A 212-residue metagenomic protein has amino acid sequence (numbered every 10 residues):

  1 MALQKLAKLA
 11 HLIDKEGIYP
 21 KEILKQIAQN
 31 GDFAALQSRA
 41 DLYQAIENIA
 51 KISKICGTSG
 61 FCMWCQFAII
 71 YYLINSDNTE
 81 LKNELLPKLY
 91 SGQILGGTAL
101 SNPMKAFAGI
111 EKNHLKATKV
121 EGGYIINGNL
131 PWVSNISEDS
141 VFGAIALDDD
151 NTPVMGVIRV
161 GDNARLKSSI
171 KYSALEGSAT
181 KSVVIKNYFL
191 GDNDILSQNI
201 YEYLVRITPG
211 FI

Functional and structural regions predicted by a protein language model:
M1-H11: Generic N-terminal amphipathic, Lys/Arg-enriched alpha-helix
Y19-N127: Glycine-rich flavin
L85-P87, M104-A106, H114-K116, L130-S134 (+2 more regions): A generic local secondary-structure boundary/capping motif
M104-G109, V133-I136, N151, A164-K167 (+1 more regions): Short, well-ordered, mixed-charge alpha-helical segments that flank or form enzyme active sites
H114-K116, V141-I145, M155-V157, S182-N187: Conserved hydrophobic/aromatic beta-strand scaffold that supports enzyme active sites
E121-I125, V141, T152, T180: A generic structural signal for beta-strand entry/edge sites
N129-D162: DPxDG-like acidic metal-binding loop motif
Y172-I212: Glycine-rich beta->alpha junctions and the first turn(s) of the following alpha-helix
